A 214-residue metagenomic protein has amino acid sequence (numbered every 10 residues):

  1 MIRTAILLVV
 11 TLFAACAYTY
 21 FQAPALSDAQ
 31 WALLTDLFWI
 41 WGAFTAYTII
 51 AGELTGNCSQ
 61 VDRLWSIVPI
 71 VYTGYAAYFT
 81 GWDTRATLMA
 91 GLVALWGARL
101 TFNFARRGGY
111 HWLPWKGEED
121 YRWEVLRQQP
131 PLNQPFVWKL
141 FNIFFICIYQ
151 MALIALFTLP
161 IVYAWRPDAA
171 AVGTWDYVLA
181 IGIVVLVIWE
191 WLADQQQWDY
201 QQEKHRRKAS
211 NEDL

Functional and structural regions predicted by a protein language model:
M1-L214: Membrane-anchoring alpha-helices and their flanking helix-loop junctions
